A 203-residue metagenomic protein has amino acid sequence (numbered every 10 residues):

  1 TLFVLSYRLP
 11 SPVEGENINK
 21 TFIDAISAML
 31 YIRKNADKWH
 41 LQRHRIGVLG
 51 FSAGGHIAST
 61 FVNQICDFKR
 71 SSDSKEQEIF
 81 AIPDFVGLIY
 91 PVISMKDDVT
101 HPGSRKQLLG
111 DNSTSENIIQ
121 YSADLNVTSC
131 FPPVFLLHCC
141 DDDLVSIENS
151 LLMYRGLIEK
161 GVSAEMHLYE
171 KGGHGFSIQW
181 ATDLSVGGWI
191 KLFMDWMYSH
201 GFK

Functional and structural regions predicted by a protein language model:
T1, S6-S11, V92, E170-G172: Short beta-to-alpha linker loops that shape the active-site pocket of alpha/beta-hydrolase fold enzymes
T1-S6, G47, F85, E165: A fold-wide structural signal in alpha/beta-hydrolase
F3-R43, T182-V186: Catalytic nucleophile-loop/oxyanion-hole region of alpha/beta-hydrolase and closely related hydrolase-like folds
S27-T100, I118: Primarily recognizes the serine-hydrolase "nucleophile elbow" in alpha/beta-hydrolase and SGNH/GDSL folds
P91-N126, P132: Mobile cap/lid helix-loop segments that gate and shape the active-site cleft of serine hydrolases
M95, D141-V145: Acidic catalytic loop of the alpha/beta-hydrolase fold
C130, L136-H138, D142: Short beta-strand/loop motif that positions the catalytic acidic residue of the alpha/beta-hydrolase fold
L137, I147, L151-K203: C-terminal catalytic histidine-bearing segment of alpha/beta-hydrolase fold enzymes
